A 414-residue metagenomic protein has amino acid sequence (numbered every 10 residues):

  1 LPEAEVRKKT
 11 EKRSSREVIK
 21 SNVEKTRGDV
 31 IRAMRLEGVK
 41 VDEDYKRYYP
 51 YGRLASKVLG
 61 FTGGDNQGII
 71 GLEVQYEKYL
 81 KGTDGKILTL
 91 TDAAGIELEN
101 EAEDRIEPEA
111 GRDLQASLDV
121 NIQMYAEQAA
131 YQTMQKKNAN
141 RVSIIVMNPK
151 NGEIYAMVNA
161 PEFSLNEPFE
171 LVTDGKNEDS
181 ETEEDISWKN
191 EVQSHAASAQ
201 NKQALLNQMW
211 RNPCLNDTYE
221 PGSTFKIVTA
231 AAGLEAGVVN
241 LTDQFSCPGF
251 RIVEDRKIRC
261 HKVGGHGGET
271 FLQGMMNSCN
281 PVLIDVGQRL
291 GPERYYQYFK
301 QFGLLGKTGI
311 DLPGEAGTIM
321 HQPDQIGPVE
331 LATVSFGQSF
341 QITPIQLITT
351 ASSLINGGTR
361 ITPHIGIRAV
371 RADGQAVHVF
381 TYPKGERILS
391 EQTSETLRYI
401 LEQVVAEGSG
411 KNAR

Functional and structural regions predicted by a protein language model:
A4, S21, K25, D29 (+20 more regions): Solvent-exposed, polar/charged alpha-helical surfaces in well-ordered, non-transmembrane soluble domains, broadly
A4-G111: Small/polar-residue-rich segments within soluble enzyme cores
E11-K20, S143-I144, L283-R289: Conserved short loop/turn motifs at secondary-structure junctions
R16, E99-V142: Conserved, well-ordered alpha-helix/loop/beta-strand core segments that scaffold catalytic motifs
R35, A55, N66, I122 (+4 more regions): Flexible, solvent-exposed loop/hinge segments and secondary-structure transition points
G38-D42, K136, T242-Q244, G309: Short, well-structured beta-strand/strand-turn elements
D92-E103, P149-T224, V228-R414: Beta-lactam-recognizing serine transpeptidase/beta-lactamase-like catalytic domain environment
